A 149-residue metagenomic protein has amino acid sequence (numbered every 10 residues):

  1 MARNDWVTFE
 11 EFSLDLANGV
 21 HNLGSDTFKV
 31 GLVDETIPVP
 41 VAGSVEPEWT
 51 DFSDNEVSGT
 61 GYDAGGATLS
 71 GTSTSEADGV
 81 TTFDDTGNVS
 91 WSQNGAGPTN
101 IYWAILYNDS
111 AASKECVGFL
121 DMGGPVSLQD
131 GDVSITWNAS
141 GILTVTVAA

Functional and structural regions predicted by a protein language model:
M1-Y102, D109-A149: Small cysteine-rich, disulfide-bonded extracellular modules of the LU/uPAR three-finger superfamily and closely related
